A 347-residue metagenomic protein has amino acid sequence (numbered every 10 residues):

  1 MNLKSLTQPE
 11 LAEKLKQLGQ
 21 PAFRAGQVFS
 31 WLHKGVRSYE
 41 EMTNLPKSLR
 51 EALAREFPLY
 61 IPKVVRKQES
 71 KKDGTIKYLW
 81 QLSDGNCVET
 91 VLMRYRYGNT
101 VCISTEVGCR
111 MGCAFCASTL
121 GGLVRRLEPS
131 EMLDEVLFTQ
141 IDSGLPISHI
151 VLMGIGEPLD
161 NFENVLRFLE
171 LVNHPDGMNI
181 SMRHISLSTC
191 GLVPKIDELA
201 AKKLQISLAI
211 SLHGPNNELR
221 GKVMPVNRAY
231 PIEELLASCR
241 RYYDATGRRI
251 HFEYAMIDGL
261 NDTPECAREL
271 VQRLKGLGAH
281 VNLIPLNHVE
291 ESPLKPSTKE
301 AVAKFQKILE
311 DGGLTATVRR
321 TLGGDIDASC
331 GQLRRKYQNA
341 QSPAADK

Functional and structural regions predicted by a protein language model:
M1-V88, R240-R248, M256-K347: Auxiliary Fe-S-binding modules of radical SAM enzymes
S70, S104-T105, S118, S188 (+1 more regions): Short linear Ser/Thr-Pro motifs
I76, V88, N99-I103, M111 (+1 more regions): Generic beta-strand structural signal
D84-G98: P-loop NTP-binding catalytic core
R94-E131: Canonical Radical SAM [4Fe-4S] cluster-binding loop centered on the CxxxCxxC motif and its immediate flanking residues
T119-H149: Conserved alpha-helical substructure of the radical SAM core
F138-H149, G154-A316: Conserved AdoMet/S-adenosylmethionine-binding subsite of the radical SAM
